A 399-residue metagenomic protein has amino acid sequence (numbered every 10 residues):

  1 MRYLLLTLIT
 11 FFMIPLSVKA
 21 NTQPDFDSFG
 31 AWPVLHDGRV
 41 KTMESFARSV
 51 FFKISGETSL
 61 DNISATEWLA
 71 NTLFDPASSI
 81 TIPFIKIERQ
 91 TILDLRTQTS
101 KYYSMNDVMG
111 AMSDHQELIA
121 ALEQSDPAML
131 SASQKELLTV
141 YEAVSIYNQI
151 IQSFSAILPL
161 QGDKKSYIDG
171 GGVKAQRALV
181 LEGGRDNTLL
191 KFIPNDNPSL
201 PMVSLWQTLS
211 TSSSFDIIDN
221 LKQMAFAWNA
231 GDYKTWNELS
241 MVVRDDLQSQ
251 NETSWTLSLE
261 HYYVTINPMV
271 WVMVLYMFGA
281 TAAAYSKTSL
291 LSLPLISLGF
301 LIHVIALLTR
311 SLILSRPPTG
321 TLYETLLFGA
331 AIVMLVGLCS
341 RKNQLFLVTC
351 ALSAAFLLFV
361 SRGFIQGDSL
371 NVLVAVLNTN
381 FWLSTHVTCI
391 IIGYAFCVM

Functional and structural regions predicted by a protein language model:
M1-L4: Positively charged n-region of N-terminal signal peptides that target proteins for export
L6-P15: Bacterial N-terminal signal peptides
S17, A284, V304-L314, L335-K342 (+1 more regions): Transmembrane helix-loop junctions and nearby membrane-interface residues
V18-Y262: Soluble extramembrane regions of membrane proteins in the secretory/endomembrane system
S240, D246-I266, I305-F328, I365-T388: Membrane-interface interhelical loops and short amphipathic "cap" helices that link adjacent transmembrane segments
V264-L293, S297-L298, V333-V336: Selective detector of the "anchor" transmembrane alpha-helix that sits immediately C-terminal
T288-L301, N343-L352: Membrane-interfacial loop-to-transmembrane alpha-helix junctions, especially the N-terminal start
I332-M399: Generic detector of multi-pass transmembrane helix bundles and their immediately adjacent loops in polytopic membrane
